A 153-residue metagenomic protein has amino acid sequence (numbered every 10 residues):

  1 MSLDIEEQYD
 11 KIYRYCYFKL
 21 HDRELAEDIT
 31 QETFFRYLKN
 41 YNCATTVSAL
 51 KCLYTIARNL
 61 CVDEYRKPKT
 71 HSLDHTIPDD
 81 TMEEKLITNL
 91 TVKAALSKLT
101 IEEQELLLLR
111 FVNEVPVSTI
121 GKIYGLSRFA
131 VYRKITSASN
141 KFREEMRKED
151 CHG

Functional and structural regions predicted by a protein language model:
M1-R14, F18, E27, Q104: A short, charge-rich alpha-helical start-of-domain segment used by transcription regulators
Y13, F34, T100, Q104 (+1 more regions): C-terminal flanking helix
R14, D28-F35, K39, V47-N59: Structural recognition of an alpha-helix C-terminal capping motif at a helix-to-coil junction
T55-D74: Arg/Lys-rich amphipathic alpha helix in sigma70-family domain 2
K67, D74-S97: Acidic, proline/glycine-rich intrinsically disordered inter-domain spacer in sigma factors
L106-R110: A short pre-motif secondary-structure segment
S118, K122-H152: DNA-recognition helix of helix-turn-helix
